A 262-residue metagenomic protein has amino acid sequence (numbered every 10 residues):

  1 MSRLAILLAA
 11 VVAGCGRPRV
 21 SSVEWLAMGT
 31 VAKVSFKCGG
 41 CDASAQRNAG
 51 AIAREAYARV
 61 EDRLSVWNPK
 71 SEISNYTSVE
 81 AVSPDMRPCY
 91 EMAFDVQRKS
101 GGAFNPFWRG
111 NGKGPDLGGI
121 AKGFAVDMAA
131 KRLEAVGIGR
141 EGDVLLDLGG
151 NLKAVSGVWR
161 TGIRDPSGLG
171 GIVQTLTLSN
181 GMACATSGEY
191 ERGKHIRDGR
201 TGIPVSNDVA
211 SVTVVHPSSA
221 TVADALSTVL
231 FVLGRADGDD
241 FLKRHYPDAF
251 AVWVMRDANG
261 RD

Functional and structural regions predicted by a protein language model:
R3-D262: Mature catalytic core of soluble alpha/beta enzymes
